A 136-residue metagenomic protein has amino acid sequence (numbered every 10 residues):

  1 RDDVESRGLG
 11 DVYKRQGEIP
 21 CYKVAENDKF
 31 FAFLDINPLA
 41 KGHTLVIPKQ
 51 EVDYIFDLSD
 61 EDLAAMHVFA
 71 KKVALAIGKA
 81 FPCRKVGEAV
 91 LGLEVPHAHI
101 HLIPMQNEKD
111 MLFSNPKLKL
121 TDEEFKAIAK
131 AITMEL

Functional and structural regions predicted by a protein language model:
R1-Y13: Single conserved hydrophobic/aromatic residue that forms the stacking wall/gate of nucleotide- or nucleobase-binding
K14-L58: N-terminal first-folded block
L45-H67, F113-L120: Short histidine-centered catalytic/ligand-binding loop motif
A64-F81: A long amphipathic alpha-helix within ATP-dependent nucleotide-binding catalytic cores
F81-L93: A short glycine-rich, hydrophobically flanked beta-strand micro-motif that places a catalytic Asp/Glu for divalent metal
E94-H99: A short, glycine/Asx- and small/polar-enriched loop/turn that sits immediately N-terminal to a beta-strand
I100-Q106: Active-site-adjacent beta-strand/loop module that shapes the phosphate/pyrophosphate-binding cleft
N107-L136: Conserved His + Asp/Glu catalytic blocks
